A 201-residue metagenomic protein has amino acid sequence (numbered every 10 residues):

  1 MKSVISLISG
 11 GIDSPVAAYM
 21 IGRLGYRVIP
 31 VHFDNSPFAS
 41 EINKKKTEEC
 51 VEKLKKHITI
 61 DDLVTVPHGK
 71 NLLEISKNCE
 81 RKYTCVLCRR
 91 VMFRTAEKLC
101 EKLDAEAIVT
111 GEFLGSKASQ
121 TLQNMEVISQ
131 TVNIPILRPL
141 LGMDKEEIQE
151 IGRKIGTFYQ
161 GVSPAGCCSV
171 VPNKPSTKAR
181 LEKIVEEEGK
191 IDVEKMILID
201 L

Functional and structural regions predicted by a protein language model:
M1-K154: ATP-dependent adenylation/nucleotidyltransferase module used to activate substrates
F158-C168, P172-L201: The feature marks non-catalytic terminal segments
